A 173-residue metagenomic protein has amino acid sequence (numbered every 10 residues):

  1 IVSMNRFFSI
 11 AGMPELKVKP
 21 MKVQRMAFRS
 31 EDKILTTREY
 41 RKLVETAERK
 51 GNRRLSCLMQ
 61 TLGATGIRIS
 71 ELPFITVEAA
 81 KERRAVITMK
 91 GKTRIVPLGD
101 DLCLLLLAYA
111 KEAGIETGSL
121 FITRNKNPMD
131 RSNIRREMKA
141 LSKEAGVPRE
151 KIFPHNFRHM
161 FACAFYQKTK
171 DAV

Functional and structural regions predicted by a protein language model:
I1-M21, G66-S70: N-terminal DNA-binding recognition helix of tyrosine site-specific recombinases/integrases
I1-R6, K50-R53, P128-R131, K151-F153: N-terminal core-binding DNA-recognition domain of tyrosine site-specific recombinases/integrases
M13-K42, M89-G91, R124-N127: Flexible interdomain linker/hinge and immediately adjacent N-terminus of the catalytic tyrosine-recombinase domain
R29, T37-I69: Basic, Lys/Arg- and aromatic-enriched nucleic-acid-binding interface segment
Q60, A64, R158-V173: C-terminal catalytic core of tyrosine-transesterase DNA break-rejoin enzymes
T65, S70, F74-A108: Conserved tyrosine-mediated DNA breakage-rejoining catalytic core shared by Y-recombinases
A80-E82, K151, K170-V173: Short, polar N-cap/turn motifs at the start of nucleic acid-interacting alpha helices
K90-A108, G118-K139: C-terminal catalytic core of Y-nucleophile DNA break-rejoin enzymes
